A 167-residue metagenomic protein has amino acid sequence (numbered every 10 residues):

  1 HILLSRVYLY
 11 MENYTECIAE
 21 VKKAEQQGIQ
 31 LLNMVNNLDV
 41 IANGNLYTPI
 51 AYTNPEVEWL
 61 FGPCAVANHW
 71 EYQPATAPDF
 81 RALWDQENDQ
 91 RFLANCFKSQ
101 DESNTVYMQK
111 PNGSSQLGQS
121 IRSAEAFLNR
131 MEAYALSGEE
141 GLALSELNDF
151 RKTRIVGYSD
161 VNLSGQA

Functional and structural regions predicted by a protein language model:
I18-A124, N162-Q166: Hydrophobic-face positions in mid-chain alpha helices that act as interaction patches
K22-Q27, E146-V156: Short edge-strand/loop segments of extracellular domains
F150, V156-A167: CBM-like carbohydrate-recognition segments
